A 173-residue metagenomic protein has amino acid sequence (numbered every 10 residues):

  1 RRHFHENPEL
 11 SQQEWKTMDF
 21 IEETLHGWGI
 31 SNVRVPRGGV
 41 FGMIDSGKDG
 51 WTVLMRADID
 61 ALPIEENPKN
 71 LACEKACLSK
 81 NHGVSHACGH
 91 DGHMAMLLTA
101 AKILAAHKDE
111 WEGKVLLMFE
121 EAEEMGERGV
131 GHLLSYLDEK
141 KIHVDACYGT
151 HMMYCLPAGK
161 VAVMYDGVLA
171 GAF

Functional and structural regions predicted by a protein language model:
R1-H86, D91, A95-E112: Acidic/His- and Gly-rich active-site-bordering loop/insert found across diverse amide/peptide-bond hydrolases
L62, K75-S85, G92, D109-F173: Histidine/acidic-residue-rich, glycine-tolerant segments that coordinate divalent metal ions
